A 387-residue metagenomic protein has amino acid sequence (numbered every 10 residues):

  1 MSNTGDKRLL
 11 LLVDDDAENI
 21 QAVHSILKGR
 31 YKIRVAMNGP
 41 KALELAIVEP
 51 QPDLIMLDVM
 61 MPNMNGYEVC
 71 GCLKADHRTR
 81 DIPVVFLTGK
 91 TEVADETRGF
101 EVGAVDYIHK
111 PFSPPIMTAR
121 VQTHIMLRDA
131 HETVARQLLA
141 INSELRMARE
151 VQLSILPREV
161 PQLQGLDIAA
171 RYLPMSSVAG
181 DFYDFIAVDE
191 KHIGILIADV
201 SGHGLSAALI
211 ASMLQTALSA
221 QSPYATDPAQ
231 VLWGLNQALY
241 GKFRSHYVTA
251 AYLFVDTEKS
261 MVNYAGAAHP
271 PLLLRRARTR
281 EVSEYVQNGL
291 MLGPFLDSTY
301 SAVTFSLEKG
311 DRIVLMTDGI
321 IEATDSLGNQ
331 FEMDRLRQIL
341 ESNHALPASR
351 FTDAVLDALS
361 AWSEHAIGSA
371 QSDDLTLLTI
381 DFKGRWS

Functional and structural regions predicted by a protein language model:
T4-R8, D16-V35, V48: Two-component/phosphorelay signaling modules centered on CheY-like receiver
V35-L45, G66: Helix N-cap/capping motif at the beta->alpha junctions
P50-M56: Active-site beta3 strand of CheY-like receiver
M61, L73, G99: Receiver (REC) domain active-site loop signature in two-component systems and cognate sites in sensor histidine kinases
P62, I108-K110: A Lys-centered signature of the CheY-like receiver
A135-V314, D357, A361, G368-S387: … and, occasionally, acidic/histidine-rich disordered N-termini of signaling adaptors
